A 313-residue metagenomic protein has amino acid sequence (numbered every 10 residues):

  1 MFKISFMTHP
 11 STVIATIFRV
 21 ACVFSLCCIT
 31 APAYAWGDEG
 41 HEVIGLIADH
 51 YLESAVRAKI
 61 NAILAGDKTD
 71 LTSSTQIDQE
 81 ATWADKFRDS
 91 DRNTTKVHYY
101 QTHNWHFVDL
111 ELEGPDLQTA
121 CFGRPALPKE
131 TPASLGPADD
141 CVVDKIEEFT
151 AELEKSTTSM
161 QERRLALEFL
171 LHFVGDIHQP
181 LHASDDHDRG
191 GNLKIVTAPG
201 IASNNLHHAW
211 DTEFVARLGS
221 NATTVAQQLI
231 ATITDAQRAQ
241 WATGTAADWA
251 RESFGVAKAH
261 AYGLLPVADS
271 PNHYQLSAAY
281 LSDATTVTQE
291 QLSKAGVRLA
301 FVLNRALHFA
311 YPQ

Functional and structural regions predicted by a protein language model:
M1-A15: N-terminal secretory signal peptides that target proteins for export/translocation
A15-V23: Sec-dependent signal peptide recognition, specifically the positively charged N-region followed immediately by
T30-P32: N-terminal signal peptide c-region/cleavage motif recognized by signal peptidases
Y34-F173, P180-Q313: N-terminal, motif-rich segments that launch catalysis or mediate targeting to/interaction with membranes, typified by
